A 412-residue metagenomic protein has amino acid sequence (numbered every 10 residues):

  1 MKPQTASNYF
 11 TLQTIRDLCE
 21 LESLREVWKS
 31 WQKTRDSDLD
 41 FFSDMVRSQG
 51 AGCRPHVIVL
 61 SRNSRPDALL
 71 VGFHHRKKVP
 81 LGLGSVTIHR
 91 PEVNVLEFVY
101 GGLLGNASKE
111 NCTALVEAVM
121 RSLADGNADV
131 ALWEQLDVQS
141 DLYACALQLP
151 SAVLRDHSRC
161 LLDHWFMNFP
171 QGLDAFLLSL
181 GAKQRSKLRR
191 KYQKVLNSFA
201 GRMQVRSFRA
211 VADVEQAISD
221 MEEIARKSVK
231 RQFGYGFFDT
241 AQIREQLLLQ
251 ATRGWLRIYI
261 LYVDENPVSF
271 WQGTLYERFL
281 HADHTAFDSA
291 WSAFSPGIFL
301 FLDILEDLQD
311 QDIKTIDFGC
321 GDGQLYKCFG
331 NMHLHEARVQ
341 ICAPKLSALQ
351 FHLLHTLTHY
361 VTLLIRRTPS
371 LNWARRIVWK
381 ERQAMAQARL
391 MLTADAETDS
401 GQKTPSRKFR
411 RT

Functional and structural regions predicted by a protein language model:
M1-T412: N-acyltransferase acceptor-side catalytic subdomain
